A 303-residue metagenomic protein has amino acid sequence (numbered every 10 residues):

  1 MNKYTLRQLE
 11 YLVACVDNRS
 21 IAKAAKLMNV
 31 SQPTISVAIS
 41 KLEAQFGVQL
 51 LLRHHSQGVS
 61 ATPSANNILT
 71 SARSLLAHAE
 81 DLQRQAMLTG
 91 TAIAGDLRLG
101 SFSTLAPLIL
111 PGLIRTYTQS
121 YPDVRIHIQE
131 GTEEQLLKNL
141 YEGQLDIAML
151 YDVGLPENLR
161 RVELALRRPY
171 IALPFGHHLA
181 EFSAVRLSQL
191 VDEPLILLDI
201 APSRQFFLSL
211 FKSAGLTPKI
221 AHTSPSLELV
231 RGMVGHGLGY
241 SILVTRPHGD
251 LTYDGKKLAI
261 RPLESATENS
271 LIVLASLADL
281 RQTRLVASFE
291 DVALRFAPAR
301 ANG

Functional and structural regions predicted by a protein language model:
V13-S31: Short helix-boundary/capping micro-motifs
E43-A61: A short LG(V/I)-centered, amphipathic sequence patch enriched for acidic residue(s) preceding the LG motif
Q45-F46, I68-G90: Alpha-helical linker/hinge and terminal dimerization helices associated with HTH transcriptional regulators
A94-E157: Central regulatory/effector-binding core of bacterial HTH transcription factors
G100, P169, V185-R204, A297: Short loop->beta-strand "edge-of-pocket" segments that line small-molecule binding or catalytic clefts across diverse
T132-L137, Y141-L145, L150-Y151, P202-A259: Hydrophobic hinge/microswitch elements
E157-E163, R167-R168, F182, Q189 (+2 more regions): Beta-alpha-beta core module
P194-A214, P247-G249, Q282-D291, A299-G303: Secondary-structure junction motif
